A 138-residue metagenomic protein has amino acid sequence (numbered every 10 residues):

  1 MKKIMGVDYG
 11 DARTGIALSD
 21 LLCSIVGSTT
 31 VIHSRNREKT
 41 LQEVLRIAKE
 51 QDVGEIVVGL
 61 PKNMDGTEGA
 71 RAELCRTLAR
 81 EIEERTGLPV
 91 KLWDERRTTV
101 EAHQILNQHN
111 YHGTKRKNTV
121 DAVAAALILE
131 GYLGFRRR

Functional and structural regions predicted by a protein language model:
K2-M5, D11-R138: Phosphate- and other anionic-substrate recognition elements at nucleic-acid/protein interfaces
